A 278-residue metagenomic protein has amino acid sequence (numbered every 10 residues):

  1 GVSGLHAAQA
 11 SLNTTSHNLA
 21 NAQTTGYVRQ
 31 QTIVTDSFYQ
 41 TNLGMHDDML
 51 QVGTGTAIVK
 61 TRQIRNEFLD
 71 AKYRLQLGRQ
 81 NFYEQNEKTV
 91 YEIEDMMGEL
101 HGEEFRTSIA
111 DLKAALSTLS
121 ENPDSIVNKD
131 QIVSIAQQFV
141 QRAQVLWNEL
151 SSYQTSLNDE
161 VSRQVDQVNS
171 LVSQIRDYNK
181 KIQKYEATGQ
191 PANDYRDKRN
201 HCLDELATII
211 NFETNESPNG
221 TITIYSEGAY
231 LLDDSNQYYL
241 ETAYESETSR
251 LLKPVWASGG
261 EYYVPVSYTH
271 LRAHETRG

Functional and structural regions predicted by a protein language model:
G1-I132, Q137, Q144-L146, L150 (+4 more regions): Bacterial Type III/flagellar export signals at protein N-termini
S3, L157-E160, Q183-D197: Conserved short loop/turn motifs at secondary-structure junctions
V140-I182: Long, non-coiled-coil amphipathic alpha-helical linker/lever segments that couple catalytic cores to other domains
V165, N169, K180, R199-D204 (+1 more regions): Internal, well-ordered domain-core segments that constitute the primary functional module of diverse proteins
N193, E213-T214, R277: Extended, beta-strand-rich, solvent-exposed assembly scaffolds of outer structural proteins
T269-G278: Conserved small/polar residues in nucleotide/adenosyl-binding loops
